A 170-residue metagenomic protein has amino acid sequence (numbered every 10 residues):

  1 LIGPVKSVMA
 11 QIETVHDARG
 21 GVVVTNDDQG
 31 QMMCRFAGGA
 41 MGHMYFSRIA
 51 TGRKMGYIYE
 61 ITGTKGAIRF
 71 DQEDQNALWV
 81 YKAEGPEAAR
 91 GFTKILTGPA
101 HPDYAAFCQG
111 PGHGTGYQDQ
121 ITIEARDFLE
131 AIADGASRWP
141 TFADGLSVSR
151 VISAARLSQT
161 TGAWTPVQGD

Functional and structural regions predicted by a protein language model:
L1-R53, A143: Rossmann-like dinucleotide-binding domain that binds NAD(P)(H)
I12, D17, V22-V23, Q31-G38 (+2 more regions): C-terminal glycine/acidic-rich active-site capping loop/insertion
A50-K54, A77-V80: A short local loop/turn or secondary-structure capping micro-motif enriched for an aromatic residue
F128, G145, G162: Hydrophobic, well-ordered secondary-structure elements that form the walls of internal hydrophobic environments
G145-Q159: C-terminal hydrophobic helical "lid"/dimerization subdomain of Rossmann-like NAD(P)H-dependent oxidoreductases
L157-D170: C-terminal capping/lid region of NAD(P)-dependent oxidoreductase domains
